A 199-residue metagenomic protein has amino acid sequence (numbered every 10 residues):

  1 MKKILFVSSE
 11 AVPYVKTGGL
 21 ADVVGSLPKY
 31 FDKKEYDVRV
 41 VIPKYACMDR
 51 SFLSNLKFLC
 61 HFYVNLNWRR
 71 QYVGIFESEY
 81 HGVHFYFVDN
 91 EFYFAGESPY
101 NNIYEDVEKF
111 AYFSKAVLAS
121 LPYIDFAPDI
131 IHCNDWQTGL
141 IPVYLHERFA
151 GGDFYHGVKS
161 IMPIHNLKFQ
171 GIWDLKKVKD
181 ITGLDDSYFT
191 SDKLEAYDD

Functional and structural regions predicted by a protein language model:
M1-D199: Catalytic cores of nucleotide-sugar-dependent glycosyltransferases that transfer UDP/GDP/TDP-activated
